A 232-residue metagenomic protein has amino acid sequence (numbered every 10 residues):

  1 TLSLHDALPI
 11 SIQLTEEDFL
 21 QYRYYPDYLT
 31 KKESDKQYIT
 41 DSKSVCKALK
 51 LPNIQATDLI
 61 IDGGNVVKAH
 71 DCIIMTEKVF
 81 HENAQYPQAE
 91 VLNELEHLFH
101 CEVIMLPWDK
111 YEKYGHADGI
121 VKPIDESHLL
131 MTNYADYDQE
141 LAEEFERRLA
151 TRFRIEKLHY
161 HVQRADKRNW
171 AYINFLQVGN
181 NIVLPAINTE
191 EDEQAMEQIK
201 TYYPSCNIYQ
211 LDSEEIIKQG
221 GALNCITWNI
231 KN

Functional and structural regions predicted by a protein language model:
S3-N232: The feature marks the mature, well-folded catalytic cores of soluble enzymes
